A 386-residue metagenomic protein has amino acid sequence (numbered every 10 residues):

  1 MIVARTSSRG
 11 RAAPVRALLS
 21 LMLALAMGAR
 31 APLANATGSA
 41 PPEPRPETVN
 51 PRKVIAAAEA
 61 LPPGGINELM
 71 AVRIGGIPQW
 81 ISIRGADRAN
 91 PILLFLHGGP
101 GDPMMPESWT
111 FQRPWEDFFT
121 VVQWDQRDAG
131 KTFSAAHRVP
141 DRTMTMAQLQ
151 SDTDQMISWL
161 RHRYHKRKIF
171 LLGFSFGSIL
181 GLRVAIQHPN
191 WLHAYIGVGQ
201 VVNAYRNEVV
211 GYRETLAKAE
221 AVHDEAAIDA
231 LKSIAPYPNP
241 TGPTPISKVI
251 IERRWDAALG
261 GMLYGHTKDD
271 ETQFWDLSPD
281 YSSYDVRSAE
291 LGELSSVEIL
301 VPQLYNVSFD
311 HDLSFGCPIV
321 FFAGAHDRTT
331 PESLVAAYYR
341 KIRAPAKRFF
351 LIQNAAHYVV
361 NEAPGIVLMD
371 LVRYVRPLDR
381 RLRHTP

Functional and structural regions predicted by a protein language model:
N90, G99-E107, G130: Short substrate-entry loop that stabilizes the transition state in hydrolases
E116-S134: Conserved alpha/beta-hydrolase
Q148-K168: Conserved acidic catalytic loop of the alpha/beta-hydrolase fold
R167-Y205: Conserved hydrolase catalytic core segment
L216-A217, V222-D310, C317: Alpha/beta-hydrolase
F315, F321-A323: Short beta-strand/loop motif that positions the catalytic acidic residue of the alpha/beta-hydrolase fold
R328-L334: Conserved alpha/beta-hydrolase "acid-adjacent" motif
A355-P364: Catalytic histidine-centered segment of alpha/beta-hydrolase-like enzymes
